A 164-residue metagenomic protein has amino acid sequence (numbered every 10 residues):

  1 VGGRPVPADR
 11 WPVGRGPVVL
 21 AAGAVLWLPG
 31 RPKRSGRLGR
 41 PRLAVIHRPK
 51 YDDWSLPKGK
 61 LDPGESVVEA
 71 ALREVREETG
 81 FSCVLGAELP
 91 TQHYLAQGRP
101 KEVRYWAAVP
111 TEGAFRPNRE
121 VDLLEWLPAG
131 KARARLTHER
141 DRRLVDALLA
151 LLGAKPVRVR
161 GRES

Functional and structural regions predicted by a protein language model:
V1-V25, P29-S35: Acidic, metal-coordinating catalytic segment for phosphate/diphosphate chemistry, firing primarily on the Nudix
G23, R42, L123: Conserved beta-strand and immediately adjacent loop positions that scaffold enzyme active sites
G30-P41, G98-R99: Short, solvent-exposed loop/turn segments that connect beta-strands within catalytic domains and beta-strand-rich
A44-H47: Short, acidic/hydrophobic/Gly-rich beta-strand patch recurrent on exposed beta strands that often constitutes part
S55-P57: A short gly/proline-enriched turn/hairpin at secondary-structure junctions
L61-A147: Unchanged
L144, G153-E163: Short, charged, intrinsically disordered terminal tails
